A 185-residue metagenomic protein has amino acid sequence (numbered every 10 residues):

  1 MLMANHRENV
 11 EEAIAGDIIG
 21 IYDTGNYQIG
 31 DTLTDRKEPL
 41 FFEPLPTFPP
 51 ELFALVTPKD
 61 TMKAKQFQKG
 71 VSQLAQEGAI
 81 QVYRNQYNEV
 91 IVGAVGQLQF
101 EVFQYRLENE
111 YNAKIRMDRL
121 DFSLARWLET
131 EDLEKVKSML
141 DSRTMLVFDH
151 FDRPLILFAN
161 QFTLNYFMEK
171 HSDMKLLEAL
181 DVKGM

Functional and structural regions predicted by a protein language model:
M1-F53, K65-K69, Q76, Q86-I91 (+6 more regions): Conserved nucleotide-binding/hydrolysis modules and their immediate coupling elements across P-loop/ASCE NTPase motors
A13, D60, N109-E110, R119-L120 (+1 more regions): Short, charged/polar low-complexity linear motifs in solvent-exposed/disordered segments
D17, R84-L133, R143: Conserved structured catalytic cores and adjacent interaction surfaces of nucleotide-binding/hydrolyzing enzymes
G25-N26, T61, A94-E101, Q161-L164: Helix N-cap motif at beta-to-alpha junctions
K37-F42, L74-A79, L107-R116: A common structural junction motif
P46-D60, D118, S123, W127 (+1 more regions): Short glycine-/aliphatic-rich beta-strand segments at the starts of folded cytosolic domains
K59-E77, D121-D132: Membrane-interacting alpha-helical segments
S123-A125, T163-N165, K183: A short acidic, often aromatic-flanked loop/helix-cap motif at beta-alpha or helix-coil junctions that lines enzyme
